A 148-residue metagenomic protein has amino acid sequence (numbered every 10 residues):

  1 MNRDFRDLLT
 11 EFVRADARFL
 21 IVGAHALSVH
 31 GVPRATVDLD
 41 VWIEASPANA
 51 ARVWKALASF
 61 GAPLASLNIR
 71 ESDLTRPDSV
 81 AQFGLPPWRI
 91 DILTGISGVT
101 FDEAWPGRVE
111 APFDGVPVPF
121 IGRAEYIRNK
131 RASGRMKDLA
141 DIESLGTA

Functional and structural regions predicted by a protein language model:
M1-A148: Compositionally biased terminal segments of proteins
